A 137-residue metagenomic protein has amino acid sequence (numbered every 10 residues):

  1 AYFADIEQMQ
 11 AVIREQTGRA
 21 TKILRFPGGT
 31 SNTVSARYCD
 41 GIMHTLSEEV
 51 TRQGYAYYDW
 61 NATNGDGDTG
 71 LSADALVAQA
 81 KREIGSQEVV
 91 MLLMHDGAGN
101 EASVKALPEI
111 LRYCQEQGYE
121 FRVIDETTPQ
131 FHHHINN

Functional and structural regions predicted by a protein language model:
A1-Q115, Y119-E120, E126-T127, H133-N136: Catalytic domains of cell-wall/extracellular-matrix polysaccharide-remodeling enzymes, centered on de-N-acetylation
